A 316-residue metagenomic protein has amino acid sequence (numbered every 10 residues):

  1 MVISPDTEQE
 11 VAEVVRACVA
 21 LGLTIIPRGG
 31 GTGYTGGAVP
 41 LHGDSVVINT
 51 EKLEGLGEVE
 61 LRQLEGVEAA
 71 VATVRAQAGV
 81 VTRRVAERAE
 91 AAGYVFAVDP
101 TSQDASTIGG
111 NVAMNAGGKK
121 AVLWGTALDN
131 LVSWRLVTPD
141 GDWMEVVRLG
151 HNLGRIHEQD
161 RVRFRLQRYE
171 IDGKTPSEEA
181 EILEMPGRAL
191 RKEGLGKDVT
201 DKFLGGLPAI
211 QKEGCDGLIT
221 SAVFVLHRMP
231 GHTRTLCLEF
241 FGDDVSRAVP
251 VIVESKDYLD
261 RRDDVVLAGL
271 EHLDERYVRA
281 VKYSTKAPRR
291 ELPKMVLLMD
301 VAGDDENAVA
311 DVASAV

Functional and structural regions predicted by a protein language model:
M1-L53, A97: Glycine-rich N-terminal segment of FAD-binding domains in flavoprotein oxidoreductases, spanning the beta-loop-helix
D6, C237-D244, M299-D305: Short beta-strand-to-loop capping motifs
C18, V251-K256, V309-V316: Short amphipathic alpha-helices in soluble, non-transmembrane regions that often serve as interface/regulatory elements
Y34-G37, S102-G109, G150-H151, V266-T285: A glycine-rich phosphate-binding loop feature that marks nucleotide/adenosyl-phosphate handling sites
G36-L41, G125, A287-R290: Short glycine-biased active-site loop of nucleotidyltransferases that positions the nucleotide triphosphate and helps
T50-L53, G217-V225, L273-K286: Short amphipathic beta-strand starts and helix->beta connectors
G55-G66, A72-V253: FAD-binding subdomain of flavoenzyme oxidoreductases
D263-V316: Terminal amphipathic helices with adjacent charged low-complexity linkers/tails
